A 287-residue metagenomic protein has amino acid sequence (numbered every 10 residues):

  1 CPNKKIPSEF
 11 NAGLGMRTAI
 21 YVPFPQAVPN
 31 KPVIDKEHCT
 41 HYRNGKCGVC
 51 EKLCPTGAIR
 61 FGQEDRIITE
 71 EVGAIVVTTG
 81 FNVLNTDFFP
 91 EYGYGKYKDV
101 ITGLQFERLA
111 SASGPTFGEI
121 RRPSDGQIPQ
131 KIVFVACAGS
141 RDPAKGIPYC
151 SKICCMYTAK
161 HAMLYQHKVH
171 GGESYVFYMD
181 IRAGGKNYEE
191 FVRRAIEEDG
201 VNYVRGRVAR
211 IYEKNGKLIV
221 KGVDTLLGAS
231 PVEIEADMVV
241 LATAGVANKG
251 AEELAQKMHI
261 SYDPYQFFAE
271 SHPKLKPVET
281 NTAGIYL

Functional and structural regions predicted by a protein language model:
C1-L287: Residues forming the flavin
